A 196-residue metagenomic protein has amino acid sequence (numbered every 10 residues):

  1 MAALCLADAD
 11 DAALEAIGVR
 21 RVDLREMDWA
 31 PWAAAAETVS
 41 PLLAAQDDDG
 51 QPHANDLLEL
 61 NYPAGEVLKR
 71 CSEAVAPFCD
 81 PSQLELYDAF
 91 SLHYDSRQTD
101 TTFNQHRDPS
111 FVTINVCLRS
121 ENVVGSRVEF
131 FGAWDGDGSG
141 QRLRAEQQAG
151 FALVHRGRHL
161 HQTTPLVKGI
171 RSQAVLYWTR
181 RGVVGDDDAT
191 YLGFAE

Functional and structural regions predicted by a protein language model:
M1-Q83, R97-D100: Non-heme Fe(II)/2-oxoglutarate
C79-A195: Catalytic core of non-heme Fe(II) oxygenases with the double-stranded beta-helix
